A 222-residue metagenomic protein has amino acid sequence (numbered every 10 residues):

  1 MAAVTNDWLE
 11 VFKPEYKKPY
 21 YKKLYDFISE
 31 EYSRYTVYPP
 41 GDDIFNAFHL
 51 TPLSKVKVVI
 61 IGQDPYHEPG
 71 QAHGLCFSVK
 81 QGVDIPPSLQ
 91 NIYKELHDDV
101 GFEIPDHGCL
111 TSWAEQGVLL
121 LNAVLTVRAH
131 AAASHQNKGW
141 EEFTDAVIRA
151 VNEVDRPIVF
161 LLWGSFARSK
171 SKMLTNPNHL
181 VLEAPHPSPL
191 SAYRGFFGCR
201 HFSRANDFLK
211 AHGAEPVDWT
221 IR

Functional and structural regions predicted by a protein language model:
M1-V4, W8-E10: Generic N-terminal segment detector
A2, P14-L162, F166-S169, L174-T175 (+4 more regions): A polyanion-binding, active-site-adjacent surface
R194-F196: A non-catalytic structural micro-motif
C199-R200: Polytopic transmembrane helical bundles with strong interfacial aromatic enrichment
